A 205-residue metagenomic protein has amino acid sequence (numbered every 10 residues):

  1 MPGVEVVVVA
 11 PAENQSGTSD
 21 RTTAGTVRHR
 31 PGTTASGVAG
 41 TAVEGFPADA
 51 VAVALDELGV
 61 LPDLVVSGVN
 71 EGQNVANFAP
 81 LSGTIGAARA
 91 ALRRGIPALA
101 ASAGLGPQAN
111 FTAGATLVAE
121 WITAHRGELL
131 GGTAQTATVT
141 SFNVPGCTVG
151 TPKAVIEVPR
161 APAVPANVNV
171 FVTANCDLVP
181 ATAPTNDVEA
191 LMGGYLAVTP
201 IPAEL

Functional and structural regions predicted by a protein language model:
P2-A50, V60-L61: A cross-family phosphate/adenosyl-ligand binding-site feature
V9-E13, E44-G45, G68-E71, A101-L105 (+3 more regions): Active-site-proximal beta-strand/loop segments in catalytic clefts of secreted hydrolases
S16-T18, N74-F78, Q108-F111, T151: Extracytoplasmic/secreted cell-surface and envelope-processing proteins
A54-V60, G86-P97: Alpha-helix C-terminal capping segments
P80-G86: Charged helix-capping and loop-helix junction motifs
L92-G114: Glycine-rich phosphate/pyrophosphate-binding loops and their adjacent beta-strand/loop elements at enzyme active sites
A113-L205: Electrostatically charged, flexible surface regions
